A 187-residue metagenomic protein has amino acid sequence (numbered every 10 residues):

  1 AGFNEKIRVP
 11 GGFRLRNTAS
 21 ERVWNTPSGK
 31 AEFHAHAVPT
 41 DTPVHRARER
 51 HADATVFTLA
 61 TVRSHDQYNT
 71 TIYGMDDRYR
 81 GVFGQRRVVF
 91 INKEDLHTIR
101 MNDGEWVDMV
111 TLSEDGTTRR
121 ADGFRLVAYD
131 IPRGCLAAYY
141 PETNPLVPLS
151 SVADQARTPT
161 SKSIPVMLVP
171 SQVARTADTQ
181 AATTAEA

Functional and structural regions predicted by a protein language model:
A1-D77: Long, low-complexity segments enriched in small/aliphatic residues
A1-K6, T70, M75-A187: Long, contiguous, secondary-structure-rich segments that constitute the structural scaffold of globular domains
